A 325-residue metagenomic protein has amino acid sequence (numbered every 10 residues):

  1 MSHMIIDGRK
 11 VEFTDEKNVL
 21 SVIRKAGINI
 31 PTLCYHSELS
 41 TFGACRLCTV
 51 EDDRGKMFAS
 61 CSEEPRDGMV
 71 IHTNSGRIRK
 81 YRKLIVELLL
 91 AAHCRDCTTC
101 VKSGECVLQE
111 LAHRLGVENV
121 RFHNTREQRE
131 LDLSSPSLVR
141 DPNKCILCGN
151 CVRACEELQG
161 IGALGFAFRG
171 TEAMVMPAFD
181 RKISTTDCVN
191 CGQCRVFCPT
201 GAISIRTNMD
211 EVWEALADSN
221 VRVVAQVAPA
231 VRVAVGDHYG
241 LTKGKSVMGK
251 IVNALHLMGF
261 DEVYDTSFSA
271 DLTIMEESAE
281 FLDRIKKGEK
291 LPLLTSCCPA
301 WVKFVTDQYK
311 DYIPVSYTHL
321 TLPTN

Functional and structural regions predicted by a protein language model:
M1-D7: Eukaryote-biased recognition of intrinsically disordered, low-complexity regulatory segments
K10, E289-L293: Short active-site oxyanion
F13-D67: N-terminal cofactor/phosphate-binding cores enriched in small/glycine residues, especially glycine-rich loops such as
R46-N190, V196, I203-A215, R222: Fe-S ferredoxin-like electron-transfer domains and their immediately adjacent linker/connector regions across
R129-S135, M174-V175, V231-D237, F304-I313: Gly-rich Lys/Arg/Thr-decorated short loops/hinges at beta-loop-alpha junctions or inter-strand turns that position
G160-I161, T295-A300: Short glycine-enriched loops at secondary-structure junctions
M176-E289: Flanking helices and flexible, charged tails adjoining ferredoxin-like Fe-S electron-transfer domains in multi-subunit
T318-T324: Conserved small/polar residues in nucleotide/adenosyl-binding loops
